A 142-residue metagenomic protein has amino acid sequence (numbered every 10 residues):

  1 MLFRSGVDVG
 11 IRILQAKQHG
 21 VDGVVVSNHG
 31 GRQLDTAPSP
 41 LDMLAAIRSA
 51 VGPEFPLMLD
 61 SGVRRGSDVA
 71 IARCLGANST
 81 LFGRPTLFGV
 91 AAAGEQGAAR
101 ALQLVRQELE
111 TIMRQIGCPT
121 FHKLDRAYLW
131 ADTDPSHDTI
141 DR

Functional and structural regions predicted by a protein language model:
M1-L2: Short, small-residue-biased leader/transition segments that mark boundaries at the very start of proteins
S5-V7, D60: Structural motif
V7-V51, A92-A93: Glycine/Thr-rich beta-alpha phosphate-binding loop at enzyme active sites
D42-R142: Alpha/beta catalytic cores of nucleotide-metabolism and tRNA/nucleoside-modifying enzymes
